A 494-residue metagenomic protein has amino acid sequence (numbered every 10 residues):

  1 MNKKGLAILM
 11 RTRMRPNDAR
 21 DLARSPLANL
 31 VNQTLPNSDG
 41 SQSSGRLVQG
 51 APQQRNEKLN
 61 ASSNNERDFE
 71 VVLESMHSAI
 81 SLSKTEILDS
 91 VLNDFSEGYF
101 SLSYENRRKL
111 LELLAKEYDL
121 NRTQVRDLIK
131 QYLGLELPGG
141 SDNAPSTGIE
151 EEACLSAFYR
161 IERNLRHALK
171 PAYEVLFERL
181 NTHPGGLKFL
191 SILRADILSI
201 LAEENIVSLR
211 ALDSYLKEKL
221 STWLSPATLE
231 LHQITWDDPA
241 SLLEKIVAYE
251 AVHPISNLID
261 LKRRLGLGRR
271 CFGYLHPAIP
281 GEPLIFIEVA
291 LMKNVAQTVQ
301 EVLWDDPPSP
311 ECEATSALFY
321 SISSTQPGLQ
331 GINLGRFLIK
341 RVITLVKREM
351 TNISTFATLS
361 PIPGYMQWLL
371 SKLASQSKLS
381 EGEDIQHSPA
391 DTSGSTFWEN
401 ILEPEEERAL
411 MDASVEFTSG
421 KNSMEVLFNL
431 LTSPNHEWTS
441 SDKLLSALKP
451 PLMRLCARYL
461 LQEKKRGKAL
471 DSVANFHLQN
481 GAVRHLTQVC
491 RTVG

Functional and structural regions predicted by a protein language model:
N2-G494: Extended, composition-driven regions rather than compact fold-specific motifs
